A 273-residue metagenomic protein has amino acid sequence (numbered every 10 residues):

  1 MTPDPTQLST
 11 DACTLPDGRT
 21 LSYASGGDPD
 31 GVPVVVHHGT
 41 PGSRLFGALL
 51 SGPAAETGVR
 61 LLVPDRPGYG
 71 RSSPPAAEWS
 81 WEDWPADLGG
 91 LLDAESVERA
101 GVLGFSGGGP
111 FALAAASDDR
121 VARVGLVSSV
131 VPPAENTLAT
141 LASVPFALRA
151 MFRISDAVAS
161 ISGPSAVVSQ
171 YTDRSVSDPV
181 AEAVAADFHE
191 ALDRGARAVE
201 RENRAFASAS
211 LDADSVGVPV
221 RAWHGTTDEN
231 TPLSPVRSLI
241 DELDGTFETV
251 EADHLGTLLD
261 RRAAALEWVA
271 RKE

Functional and structural regions predicted by a protein language model:
G39-G52: The serine-hydrolase catalytic nucleophile loop
A54-P74: Conserved alpha/beta-hydrolase
E82-G101: Conserved acidic catalytic loop of the alpha/beta-hydrolase fold
R123-I154: Flexible "cap/lid" loop of the alpha/beta hydrolase fold
R149-D212: Alpha/beta-hydrolase
V216, A222-H224, D228: Short beta-strand/loop motif that positions the catalytic acidic residue of the alpha/beta-hydrolase fold
E229-P235: Conserved alpha/beta-hydrolase "acid-adjacent" motif
N230, V250-L266: Catalytic histidine-centered segment of alpha/beta-hydrolase-like enzymes
